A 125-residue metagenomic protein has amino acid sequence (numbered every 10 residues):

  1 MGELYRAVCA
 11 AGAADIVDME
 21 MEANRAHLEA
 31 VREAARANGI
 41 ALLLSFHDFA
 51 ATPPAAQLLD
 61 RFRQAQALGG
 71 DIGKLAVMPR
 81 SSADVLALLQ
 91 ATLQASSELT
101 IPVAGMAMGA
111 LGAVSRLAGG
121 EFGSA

Functional and structural regions predicted by a protein language model:
M1-A26: Glycine/small-residue-rich loop that forms an oxyanion/phosphate-binding "nest" at active or ligand-binding sites
E22-A125: Catalytic alpha/beta core domains of metabolic enzymes, predominantly
